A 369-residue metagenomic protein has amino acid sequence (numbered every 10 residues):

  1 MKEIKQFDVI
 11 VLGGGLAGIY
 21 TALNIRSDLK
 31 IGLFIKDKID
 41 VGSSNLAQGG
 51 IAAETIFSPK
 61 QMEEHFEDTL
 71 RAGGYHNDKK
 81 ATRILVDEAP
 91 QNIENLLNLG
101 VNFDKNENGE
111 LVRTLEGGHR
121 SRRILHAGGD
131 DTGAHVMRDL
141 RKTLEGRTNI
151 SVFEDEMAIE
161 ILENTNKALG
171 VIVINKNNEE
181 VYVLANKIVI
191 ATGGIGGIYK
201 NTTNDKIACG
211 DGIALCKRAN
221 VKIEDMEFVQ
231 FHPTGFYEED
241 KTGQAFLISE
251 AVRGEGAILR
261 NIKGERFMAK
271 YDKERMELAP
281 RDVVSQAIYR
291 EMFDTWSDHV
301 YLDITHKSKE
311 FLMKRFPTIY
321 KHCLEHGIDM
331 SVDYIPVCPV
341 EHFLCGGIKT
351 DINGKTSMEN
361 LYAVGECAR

Functional and structural regions predicted by a protein language model:
I4-F7, N178-K187, S357-N360: Core beta-strand elements of the Rossmann-like FAD/NAD(P) dinucleotide-binding domain in flavoenzyme oxidoreductases
V9-L33: N-terminal Rossmann-like FAD-binding beta1-loop-alpha1 element of flavoenzymes
R26-Q48, S58: Glycine-rich FAD pyrophosphate-binding loop
I39, L215, V221-I335: An anion/pyrophosphate-binding glycine-rich loop and adjacent beta-alpha core in soluble alpha-beta enzymes
A53-L85: Glycine-rich active-site loop/strand segments that organize a redox cofactor
N77-P90, I124-K142, F153, T202-G210 (+3 more regions): Short beta-strand to alpha-helix junction loop
L97-E179, L184, A191, G235-E239 (+1 more regions): Conserved redox-cofactor binding core of oxidoreductases
K187-G193, N353-R369: Short FAD-binding loop at a beta-strand-to-alpha-helix junction that anchors the flavin cofactor in diverse
